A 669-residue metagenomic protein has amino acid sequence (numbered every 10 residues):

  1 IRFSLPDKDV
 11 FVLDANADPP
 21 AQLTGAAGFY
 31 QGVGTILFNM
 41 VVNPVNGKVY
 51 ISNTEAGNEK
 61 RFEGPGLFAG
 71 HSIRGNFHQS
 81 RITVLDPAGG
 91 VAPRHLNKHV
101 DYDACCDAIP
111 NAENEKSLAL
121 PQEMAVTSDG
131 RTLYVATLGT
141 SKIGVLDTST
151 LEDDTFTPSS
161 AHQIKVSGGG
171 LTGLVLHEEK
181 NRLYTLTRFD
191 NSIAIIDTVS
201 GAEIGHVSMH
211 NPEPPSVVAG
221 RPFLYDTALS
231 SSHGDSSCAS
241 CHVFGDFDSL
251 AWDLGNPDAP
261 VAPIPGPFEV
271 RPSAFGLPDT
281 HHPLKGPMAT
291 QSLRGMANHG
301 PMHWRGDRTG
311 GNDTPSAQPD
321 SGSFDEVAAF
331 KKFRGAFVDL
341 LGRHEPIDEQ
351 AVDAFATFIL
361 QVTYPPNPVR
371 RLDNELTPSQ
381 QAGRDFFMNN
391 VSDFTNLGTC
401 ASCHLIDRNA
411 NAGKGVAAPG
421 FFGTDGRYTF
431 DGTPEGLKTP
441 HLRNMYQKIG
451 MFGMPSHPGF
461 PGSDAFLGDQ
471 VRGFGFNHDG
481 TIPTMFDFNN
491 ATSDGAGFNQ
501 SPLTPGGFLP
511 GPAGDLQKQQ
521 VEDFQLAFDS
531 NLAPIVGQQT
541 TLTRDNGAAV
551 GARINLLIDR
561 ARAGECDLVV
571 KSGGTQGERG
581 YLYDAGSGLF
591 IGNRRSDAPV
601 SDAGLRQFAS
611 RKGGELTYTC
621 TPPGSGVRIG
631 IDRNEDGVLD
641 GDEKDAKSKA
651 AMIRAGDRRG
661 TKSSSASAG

Functional and structural regions predicted by a protein language model:
I1-R2, P6-D9, L13, D18-K647 (+2 more regions): Periplasmic c-type cytochrome electron-transfer domains
D657-A668: Ser/Thr/Gly/Pro-rich low-complexity, disordered linker/stalk segments of secreted and cell-surface proteins
